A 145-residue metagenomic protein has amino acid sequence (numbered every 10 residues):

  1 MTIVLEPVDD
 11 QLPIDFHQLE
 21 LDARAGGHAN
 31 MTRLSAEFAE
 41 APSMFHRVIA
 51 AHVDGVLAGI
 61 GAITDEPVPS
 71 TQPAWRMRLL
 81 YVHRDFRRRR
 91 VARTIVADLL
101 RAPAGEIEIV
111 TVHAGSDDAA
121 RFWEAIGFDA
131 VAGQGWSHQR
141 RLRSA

Functional and structural regions predicted by a protein language model:
M1-R33: Short amphipathic alpha-helix that is part of the acyltransferase structural core
R24-H52: Active-site rim helix/loop that mediates acceptor-substrate recognition in acyltransferases
H46, Q72, M77: Short coil/loop residues immediately preceding or within conserved phosphate-binding loops of NTP-utilizing enzyme
A50, V56-E66, R76, Y81: Conserved beta-strand in the GNAT
V82, R88-R101: Conserved acetyl-CoA-binding loop-helix of GNAT-fold acetyltransferases
A92, V96, D117-A119, W136-R140: Short glycine/proline-centered loop/turn elements that form peptide/ligand docking sites
P103-G115: Conserved GNAT acetyl-CoA-binding A-motif
T111-H113, E124, D129-S144: Conserved catalytic-core motifs of GNAT/GCN5-like acyltransferases
